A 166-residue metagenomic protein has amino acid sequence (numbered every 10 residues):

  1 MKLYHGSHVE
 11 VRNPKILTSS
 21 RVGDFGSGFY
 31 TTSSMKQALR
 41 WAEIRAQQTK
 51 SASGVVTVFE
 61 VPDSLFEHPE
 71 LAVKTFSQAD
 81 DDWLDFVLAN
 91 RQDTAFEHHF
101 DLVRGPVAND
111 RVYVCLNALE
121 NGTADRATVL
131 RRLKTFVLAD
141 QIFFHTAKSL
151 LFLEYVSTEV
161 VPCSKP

Functional and structural regions predicted by a protein language model:
M1-F29, Q37-Q47: Glycine-rich loop/turn
G23-D24, R40, I44-P166: Conserved NAD+-utilizing ADP-ribose enzyme module
